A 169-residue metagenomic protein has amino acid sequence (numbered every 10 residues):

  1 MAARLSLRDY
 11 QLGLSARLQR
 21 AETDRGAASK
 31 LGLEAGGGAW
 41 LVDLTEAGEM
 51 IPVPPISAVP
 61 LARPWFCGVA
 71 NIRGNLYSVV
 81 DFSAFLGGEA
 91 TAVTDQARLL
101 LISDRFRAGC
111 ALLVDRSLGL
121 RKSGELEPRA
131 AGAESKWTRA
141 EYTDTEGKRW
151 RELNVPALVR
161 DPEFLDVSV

Functional and structural regions predicted by a protein language model:
M1-V169: An acidic, low-aromatic, low-complexity terminal/linker signal
